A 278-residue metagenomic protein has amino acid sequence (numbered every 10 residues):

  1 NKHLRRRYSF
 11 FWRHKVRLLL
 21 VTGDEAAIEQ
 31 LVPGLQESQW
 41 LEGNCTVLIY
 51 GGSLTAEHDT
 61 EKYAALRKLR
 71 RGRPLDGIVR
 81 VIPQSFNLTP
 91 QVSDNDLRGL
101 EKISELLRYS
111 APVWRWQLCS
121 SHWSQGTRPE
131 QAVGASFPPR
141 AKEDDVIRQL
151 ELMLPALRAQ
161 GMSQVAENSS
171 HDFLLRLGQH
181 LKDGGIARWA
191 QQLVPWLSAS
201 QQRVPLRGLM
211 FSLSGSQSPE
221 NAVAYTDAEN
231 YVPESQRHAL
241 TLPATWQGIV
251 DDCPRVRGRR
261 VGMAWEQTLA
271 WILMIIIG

Functional and structural regions predicted by a protein language model:
N1-G278: Basic, amphipathic N-terminal segments
